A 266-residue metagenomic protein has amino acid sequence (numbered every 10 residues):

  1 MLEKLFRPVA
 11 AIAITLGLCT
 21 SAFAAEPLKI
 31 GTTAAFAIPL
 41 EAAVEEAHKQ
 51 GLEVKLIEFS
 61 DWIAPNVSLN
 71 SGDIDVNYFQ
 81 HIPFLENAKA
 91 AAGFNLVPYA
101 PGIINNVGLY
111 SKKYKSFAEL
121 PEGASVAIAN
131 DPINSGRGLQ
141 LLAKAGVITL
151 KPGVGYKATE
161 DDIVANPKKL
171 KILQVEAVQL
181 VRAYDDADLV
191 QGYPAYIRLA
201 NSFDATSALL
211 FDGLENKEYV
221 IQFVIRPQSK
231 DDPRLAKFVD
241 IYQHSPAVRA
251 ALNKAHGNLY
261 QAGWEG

Functional and structural regions predicted by a protein language model:
A25-A35, L52-E58, S125-V126: Short, well-ordered beta-strand elements
T33-K55, A64: Short, polar/charged alpha-helical segment
L56-V67, V154-R182: Short helix-initiation/N-cap motifs at beta->coil->alpha
W62-F94, G108, K115, I197-S202: Pocket-flanking alpha-helical
N87-Y99, K112-Y114, D186, Q191 (+1 more regions): Ligand-binding "clamshell"
Y99-T149: A conserved helix-loop-strand patch within extracytoplasmic ligand-binding domains of the periplasmic binding
N106-F117, Y219-R234: A bilobed periplasmic-binding-protein/Venus flytrap-type ligand-binding module shared by bacterial periplasmic
N134-A143, Y242-G263: Periplasmic-binding protein-like
